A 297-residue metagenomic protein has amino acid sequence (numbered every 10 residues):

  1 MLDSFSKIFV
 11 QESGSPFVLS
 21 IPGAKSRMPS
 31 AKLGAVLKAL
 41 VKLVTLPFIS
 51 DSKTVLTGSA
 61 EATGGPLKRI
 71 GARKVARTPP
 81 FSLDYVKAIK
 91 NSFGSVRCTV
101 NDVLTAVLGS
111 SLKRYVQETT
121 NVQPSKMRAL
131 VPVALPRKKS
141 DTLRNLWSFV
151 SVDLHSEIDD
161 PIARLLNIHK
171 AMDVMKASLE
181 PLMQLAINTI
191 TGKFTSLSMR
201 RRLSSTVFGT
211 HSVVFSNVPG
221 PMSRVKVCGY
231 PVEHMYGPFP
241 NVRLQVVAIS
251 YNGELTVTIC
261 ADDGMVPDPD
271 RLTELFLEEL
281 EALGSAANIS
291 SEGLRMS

Functional and structural regions predicted by a protein language model:
M1-E254, T258-L277, E281-S297: Soluble acyl-CoA-dependent acyltransferase catalytic core bearing the H(X)4D motif
